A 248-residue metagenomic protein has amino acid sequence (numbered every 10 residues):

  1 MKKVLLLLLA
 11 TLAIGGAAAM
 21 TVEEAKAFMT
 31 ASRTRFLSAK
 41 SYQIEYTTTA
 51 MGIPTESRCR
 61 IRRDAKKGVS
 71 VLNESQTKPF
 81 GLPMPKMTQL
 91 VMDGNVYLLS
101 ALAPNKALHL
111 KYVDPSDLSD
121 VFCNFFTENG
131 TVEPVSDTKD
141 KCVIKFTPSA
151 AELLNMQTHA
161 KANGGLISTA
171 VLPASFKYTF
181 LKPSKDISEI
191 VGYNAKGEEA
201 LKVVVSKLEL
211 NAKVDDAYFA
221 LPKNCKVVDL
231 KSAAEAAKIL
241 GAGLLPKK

Functional and structural regions predicted by a protein language model:
M1-V4: Positively charged n-region of N-terminal signal peptides that target proteins for export
L6-A10: Sec-dependent N-terminal signal peptides
T11, G15-K67, E133, A212 (+1 more regions): N-terminal leader/targeting segments and the immediate start of mature chains
F36-S41, R60-L72, L90-V96, T138-K139 (+2 more regions): Short, solvent-exposed coil/turn segments at beta-strand boundaries
I53-P54, G81-P83, F125-E128, A170-P173: Short solvent-exposed loop/turn micro-motifs enriched in small/polar/acidic residues
R58-N124, E199-L201: An acidic-aromatic
Q76-G81, S136-C225: Gly/Pro-enriched, hydrophobic low-complexity segments that function as extracytoplasmic propeptides/linkers
E128-D137: Short amphipathic beta-strand and strand-loop transition segments with alternating hydrophobic
